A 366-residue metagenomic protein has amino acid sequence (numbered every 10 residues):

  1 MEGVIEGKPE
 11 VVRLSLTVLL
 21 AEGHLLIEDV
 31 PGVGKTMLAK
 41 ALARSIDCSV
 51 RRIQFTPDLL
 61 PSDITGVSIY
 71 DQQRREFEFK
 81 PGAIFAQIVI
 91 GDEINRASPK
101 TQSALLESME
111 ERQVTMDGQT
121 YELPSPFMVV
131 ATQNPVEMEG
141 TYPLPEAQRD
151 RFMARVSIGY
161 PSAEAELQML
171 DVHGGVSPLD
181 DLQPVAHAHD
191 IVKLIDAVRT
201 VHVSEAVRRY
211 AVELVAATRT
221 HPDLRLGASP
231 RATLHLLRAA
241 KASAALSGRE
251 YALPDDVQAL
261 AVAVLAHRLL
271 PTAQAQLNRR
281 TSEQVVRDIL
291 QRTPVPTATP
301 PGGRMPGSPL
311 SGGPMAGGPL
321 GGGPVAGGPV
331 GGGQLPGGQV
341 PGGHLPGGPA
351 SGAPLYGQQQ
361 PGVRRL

Functional and structural regions predicted by a protein language model:
M1-V30: Pre-Walker A (pre-P-loop) alpha-helix and adjacent loop at the N terminus of AAA/AAA+ ATPase modules, a conserved
R13-T17, Y70-I90: Conserved alpha-helical scaffold flanking the Walker A/P-loop in AAA+ ATPase domains
L19-T56: Walker A/P-loop
D29, D92-E93, A104: Walker B catalytic acidic pair
V30, I64, T132: P-loop (Walker A) phosphate-binding loop of NTP-binding proteins
S45-Q73: AAA+/P-loop NTPase substrate/partner-engagement loops
D71-E76, A97, T101, M109-V201 (+1 more regions): Canonical AAA+ ATPase core
T220-L366: C-terminal engagement/docking regions of AAA+ P-loop ATPases
